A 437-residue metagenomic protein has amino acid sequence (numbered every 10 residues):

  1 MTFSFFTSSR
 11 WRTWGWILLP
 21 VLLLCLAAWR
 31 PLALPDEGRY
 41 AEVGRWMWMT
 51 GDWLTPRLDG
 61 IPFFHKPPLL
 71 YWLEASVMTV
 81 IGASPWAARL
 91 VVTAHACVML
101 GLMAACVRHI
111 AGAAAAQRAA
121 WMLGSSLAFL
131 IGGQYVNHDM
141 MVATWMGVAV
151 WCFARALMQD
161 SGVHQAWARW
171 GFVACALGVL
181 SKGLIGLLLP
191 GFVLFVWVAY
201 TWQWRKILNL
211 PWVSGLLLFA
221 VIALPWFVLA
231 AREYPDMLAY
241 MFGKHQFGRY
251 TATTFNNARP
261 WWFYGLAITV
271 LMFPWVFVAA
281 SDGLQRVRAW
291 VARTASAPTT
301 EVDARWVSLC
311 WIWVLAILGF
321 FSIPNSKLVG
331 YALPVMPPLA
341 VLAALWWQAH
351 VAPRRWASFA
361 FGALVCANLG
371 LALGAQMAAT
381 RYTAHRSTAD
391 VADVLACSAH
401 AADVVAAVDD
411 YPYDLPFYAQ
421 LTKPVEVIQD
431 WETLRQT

Functional and structural regions predicted by a protein language model:
M1-T2, Y413: N-terminal leader/targeting signatures
T2-P353, L421: Membrane-integral, polyisoprenol-dependent glycosyltransferases of the GT-C/oligosaccharyltransferase superfamily
V21, L371, Q376-T437: Short periplasmic/luminal acceptor-recognition loop of GT-C membrane glycosyltransferases, typified by
S126, W170-G171, C175-G178, A357-F361 (+2 more regions): Contiguous hydrophobic segments
A149, F219-L224, C366-A372, V394: Small-residue-rich segments of transmembrane alpha-helices in multi-pass membrane proteins, especially helix faces
W346, S358-T383: Transmembrane alpha-helical segments
